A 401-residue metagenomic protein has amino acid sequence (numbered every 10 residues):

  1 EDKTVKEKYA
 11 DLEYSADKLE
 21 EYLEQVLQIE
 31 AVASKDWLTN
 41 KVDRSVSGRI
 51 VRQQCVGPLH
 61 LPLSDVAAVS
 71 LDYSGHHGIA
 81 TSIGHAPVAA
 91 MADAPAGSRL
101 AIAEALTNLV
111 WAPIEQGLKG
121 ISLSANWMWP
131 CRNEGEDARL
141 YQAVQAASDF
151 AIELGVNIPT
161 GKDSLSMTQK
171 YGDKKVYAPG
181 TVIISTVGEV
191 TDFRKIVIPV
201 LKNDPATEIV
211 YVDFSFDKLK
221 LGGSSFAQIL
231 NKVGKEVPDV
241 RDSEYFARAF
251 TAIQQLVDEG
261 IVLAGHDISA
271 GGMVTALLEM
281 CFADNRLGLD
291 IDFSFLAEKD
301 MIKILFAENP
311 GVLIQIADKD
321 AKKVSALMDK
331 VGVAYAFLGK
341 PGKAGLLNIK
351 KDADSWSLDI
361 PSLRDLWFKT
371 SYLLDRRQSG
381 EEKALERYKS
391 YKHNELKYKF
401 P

Functional and structural regions predicted by a protein language model:
E1-P401: Glycine/proline-enriched, intrinsically flexible loops and inter-domain linkers
